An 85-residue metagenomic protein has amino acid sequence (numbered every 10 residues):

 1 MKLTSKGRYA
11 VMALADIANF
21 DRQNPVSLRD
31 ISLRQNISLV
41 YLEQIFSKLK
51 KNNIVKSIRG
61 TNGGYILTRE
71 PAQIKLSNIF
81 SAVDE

Functional and structural regions predicted by a protein language model:
G7-R22: Short amphipathic alpha-helical interface segments
V26-N36: A short alpha-helical element within helix-turn-helix/winged-helix DNA-binding domains across DNA-binding proteins
L33, K50-K51: Alpha-helical residues within the helix-turn-helix
V40: Key DNA-contact positions within bacterial/archaeal DNA-binding proteins
F46-S47: Short, hydrophobic-biased segments on the C-terminal half of alpha helices that form "recognition helices"
I54-N62, I66-L67: Beta-hairpin "wing" of winged helix-turn-helix
P71-E85: Conserved segment of winged-helix/HTH DNA-binding domains
